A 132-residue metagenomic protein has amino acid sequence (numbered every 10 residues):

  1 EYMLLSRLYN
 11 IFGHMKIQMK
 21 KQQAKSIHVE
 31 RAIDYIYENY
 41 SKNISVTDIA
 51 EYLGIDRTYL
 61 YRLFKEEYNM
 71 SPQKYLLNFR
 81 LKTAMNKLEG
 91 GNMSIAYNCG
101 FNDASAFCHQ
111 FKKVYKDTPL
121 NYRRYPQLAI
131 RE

Functional and structural regions predicted by a protein language model:
E1-Y37, I55-Y61: An amphipathic alpha-helical interaction segment
D34, E38, N43, T47 (+2 more regions): Terminal helix-turn-helix DNA-binding modules in bacterial transcription factors
N43-R57: Aromatic-anchored, glycine/proline-accented short structural segments that stabilize local strand-turns or short
T118: Conserved phosphate-coupling serine/threonine residues in phosphotransfer and NTP-handling enzymes
